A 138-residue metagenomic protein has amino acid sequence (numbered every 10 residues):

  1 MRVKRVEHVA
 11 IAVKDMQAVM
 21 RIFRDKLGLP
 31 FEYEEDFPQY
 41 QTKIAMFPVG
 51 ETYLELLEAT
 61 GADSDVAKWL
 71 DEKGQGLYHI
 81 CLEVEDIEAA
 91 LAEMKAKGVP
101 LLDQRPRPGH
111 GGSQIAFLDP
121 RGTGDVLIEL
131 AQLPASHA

Functional and structural regions predicted by a protein language model:
M1, R5-E7, K26-Q41, T60-Y78 (+2 more regions): A cross-kingdom feature marking solvent-exposed beta-strand/loop segments within repeated, beta-rich binding/scaffold
M1-M20, Q75-V84, P134-A138: N-terminal beta-strand motif that seeds the catalytic metal site of vicinal oxygen chelate
V6, A10-V13, F23, F47 (+5 more regions): Short, structured motif recognition centered on aromatic/hydrophobic residues
V19-I22, A90-M94: Hydrophobic side chains in well-ordered alpha-helices
Q39-Y53: C-terminal "cap" of GNAT-fold acetyltransferases
A45-M46, L91-A138: Vicinal oxygen chelate
G50-L54, G61-D63, I87: Short, charged/polar surface micro-motifs in flexible loops or helix N-caps
A59, L82-I87, P106, L133: Beta-hairpin (beta-strand-turn-beta-strand) motif
